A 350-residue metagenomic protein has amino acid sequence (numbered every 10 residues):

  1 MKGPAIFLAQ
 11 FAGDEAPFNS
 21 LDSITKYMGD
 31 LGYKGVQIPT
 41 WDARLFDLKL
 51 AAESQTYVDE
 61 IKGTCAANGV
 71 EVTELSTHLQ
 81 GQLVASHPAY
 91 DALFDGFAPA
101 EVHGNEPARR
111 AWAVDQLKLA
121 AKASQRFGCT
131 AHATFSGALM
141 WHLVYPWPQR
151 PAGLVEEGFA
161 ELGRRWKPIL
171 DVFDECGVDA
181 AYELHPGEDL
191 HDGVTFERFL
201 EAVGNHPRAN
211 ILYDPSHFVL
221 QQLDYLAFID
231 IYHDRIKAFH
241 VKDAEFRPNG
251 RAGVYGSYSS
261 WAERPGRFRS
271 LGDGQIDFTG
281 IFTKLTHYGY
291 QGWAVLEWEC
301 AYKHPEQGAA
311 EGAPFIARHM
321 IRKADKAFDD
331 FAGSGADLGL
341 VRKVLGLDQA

Functional and structural regions predicted by a protein language model:
M1-G35, D59, G63-A66, K122 (+3 more regions): Histidine-acidic metal/acid-base catalytic patches
A12, D47-A51, E101-A111, E156 (+1 more regions): The substrate-binding groove and active-site-proximal loops of carbohydrate-active enzymes, especially glycoside
D22, K26-G29, A67-N68, Q82-N210 (+1 more regions): Active-site acidic/histidine proton-transfer and metal-coordination neighborhood in alpha/beta enzyme cores
V36-P39, V72-T77, C129-G137, D179-E183 (+1 more regions): Short beta-strand segments at enzyme active-site cores
I38-K62, G81, S136-L143: Glycine-rich, proline-tolerant flexible connector loops at the mouths of alpha/beta enzymes
A43-R44, Q80, L139, E188 (+2 more regions): Positions that flank functional sites
F46-K62, N68-E71, R150-V155, V178 (+1 more regions): Short acidic, glycine/proline-enriched helix-loop-strand junctions
S76-A89, L139, V241-G253: Short, solvent-exposed beta-strand-terminating loops
